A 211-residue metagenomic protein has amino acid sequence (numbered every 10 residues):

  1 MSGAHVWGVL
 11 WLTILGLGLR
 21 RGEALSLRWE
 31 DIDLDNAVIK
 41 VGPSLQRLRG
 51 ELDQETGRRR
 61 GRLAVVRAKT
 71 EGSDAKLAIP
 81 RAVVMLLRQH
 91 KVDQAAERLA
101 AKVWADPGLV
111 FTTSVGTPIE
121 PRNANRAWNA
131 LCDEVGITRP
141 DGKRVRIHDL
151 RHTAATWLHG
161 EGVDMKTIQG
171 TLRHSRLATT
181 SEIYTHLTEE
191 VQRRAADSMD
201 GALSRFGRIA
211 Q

Functional and structural regions predicted by a protein language model:
M1-G8, L17, L77, V92-K102 (+2 more regions): Short, basic (Lys/Arg/His-rich) helix/loop patches that form interaction surfaces in the mid-to-C-terminal regions
M1-L27, D35, Q46, T70-D74 (+3 more regions): Basic, Lys/Arg- and aromatic-enriched nucleic-acid-binding interface segment
I14-L17, R21, R28-W29, N36 (+7 more regions): Active-site proximal loops enriched in glycine and acidic residues that flank catalytic Cys/His/Asp and coordinate
E23, K40, T167, T179: Residues in the helix-turn-helix
S26-I32, Q169-S175, I183-H186: A short, basic/aromatic helix-end/turn motif that makes direct DNA contacts
L27, H90-D93: Residue-level signal for well-ordered alpha-helical positions
N36, P43-V83, A96, V103 (+4 more regions): C-terminal secondary-structure termini that scaffold catalytic or DNA-interacting sites
